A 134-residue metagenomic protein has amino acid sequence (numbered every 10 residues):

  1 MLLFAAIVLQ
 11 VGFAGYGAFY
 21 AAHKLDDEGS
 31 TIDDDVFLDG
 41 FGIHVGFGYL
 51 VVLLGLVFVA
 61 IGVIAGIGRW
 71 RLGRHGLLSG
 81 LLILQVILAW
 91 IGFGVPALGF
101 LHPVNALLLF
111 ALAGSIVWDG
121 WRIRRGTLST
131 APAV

Functional and structural regions predicted by a protein language model:
M1-V134: Polytopic transmembrane helical bundles with strong interfacial aromatic enrichment
